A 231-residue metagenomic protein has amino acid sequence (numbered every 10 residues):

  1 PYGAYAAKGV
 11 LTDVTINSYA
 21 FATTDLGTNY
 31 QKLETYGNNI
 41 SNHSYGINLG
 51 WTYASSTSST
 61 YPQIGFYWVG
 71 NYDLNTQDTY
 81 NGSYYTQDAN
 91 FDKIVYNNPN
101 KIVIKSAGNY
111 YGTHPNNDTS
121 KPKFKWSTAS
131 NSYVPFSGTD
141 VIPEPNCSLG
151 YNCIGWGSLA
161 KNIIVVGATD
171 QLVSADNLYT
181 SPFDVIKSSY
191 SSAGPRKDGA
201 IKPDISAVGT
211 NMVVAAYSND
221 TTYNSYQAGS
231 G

Functional and structural regions predicted by a protein language model:
P1-S41, G46-S58, P62, N97-I102 (+5 more regions): Subtilisin-like serine protease catalytic core
L26-N29, S83, Q87, C153 (+1 more regions): Stable alpha-helical elements in mature extracytoplasmic
G50-G82, T86, S120-P143, Y226-S230: A solvent-exposed, charged loop/short amphipathic helix patch at secondary-structure junctions
S55-S58, D118-K121, Y179-P182, D220: Short, glycine/charged-enriched secondary-structure capping and boundary segments
F91, G108: Active-site glycine-centered loops adjacent to acidic/histidine catalytic or metal-binding residues that shape
I94: Juxtacatalytic substrate-recognition/specificity segment
Y111-S127, N146-L159: Glycine-rich, charge-decorated loop segments at or immediately adjacent to ligand/cofactor-binding or catalytic sites
G138-T139, P143-G231: Extracellular S/T/G-rich loop segment that most often corresponds to the catalytic His/Ser-adjacent loop
